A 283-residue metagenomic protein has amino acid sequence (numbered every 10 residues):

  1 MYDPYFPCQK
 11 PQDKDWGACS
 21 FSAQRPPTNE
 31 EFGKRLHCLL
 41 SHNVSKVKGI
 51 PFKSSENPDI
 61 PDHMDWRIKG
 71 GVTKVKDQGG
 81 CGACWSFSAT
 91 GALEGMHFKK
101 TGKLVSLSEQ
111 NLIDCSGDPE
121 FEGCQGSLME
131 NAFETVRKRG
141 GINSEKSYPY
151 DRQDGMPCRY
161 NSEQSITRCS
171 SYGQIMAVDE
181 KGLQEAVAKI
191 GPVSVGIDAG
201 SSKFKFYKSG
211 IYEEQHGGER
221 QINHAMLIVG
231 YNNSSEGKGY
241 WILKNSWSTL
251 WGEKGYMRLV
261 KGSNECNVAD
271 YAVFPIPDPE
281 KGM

Functional and structural regions predicted by a protein language model:
M1-M283: Catalytic-core signature of thiol
